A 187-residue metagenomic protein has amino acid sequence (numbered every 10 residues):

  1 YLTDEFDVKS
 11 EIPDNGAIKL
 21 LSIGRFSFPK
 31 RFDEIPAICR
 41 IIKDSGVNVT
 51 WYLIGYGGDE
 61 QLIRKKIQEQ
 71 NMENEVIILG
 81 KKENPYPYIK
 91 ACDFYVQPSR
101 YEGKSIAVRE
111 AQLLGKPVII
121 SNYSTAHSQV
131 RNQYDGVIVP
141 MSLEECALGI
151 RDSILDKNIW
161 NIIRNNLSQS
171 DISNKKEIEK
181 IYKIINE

Functional and structural regions predicted by a protein language model:
Y1-A17, P87: Acidic anion/phosphate-binding donor-loop and adjacent secondary structure in glycosyltransferase catalytic cores
I18, R25-I41, G58-R64: A conserved mid-protein helix/loop that constitutes part of the nucleotide-sugar donor-binding site
R64-G80: Nucleotide-activated donor-binding/catalytic signature segment of Leloir-type glycosyltransferases, i.e., the conserved
K81, R100: Aromatic "clamp/platform" in nucleotide-sugar-dependent glycosyltransferases that forms part of the donor/acceptor
E110, Y123-Q133, V137-I138: Short acidic/histidine- and often glycine-rich active-site loop of Leloir-type glycosyltransferases that engages
P117-S121: Short hydrophobic beta-strand element within catalytic cores of glycosyltransferases and related nucleotide-activated
N132-Q133, V137-L143, D152-K157: Conserved acidic donor-binding segment of nucleotide-sugar-dependent glycosyltransferases
I159-N174: A short, well-ordered alpha-helix in the C-terminal region of glycosyltransferases
